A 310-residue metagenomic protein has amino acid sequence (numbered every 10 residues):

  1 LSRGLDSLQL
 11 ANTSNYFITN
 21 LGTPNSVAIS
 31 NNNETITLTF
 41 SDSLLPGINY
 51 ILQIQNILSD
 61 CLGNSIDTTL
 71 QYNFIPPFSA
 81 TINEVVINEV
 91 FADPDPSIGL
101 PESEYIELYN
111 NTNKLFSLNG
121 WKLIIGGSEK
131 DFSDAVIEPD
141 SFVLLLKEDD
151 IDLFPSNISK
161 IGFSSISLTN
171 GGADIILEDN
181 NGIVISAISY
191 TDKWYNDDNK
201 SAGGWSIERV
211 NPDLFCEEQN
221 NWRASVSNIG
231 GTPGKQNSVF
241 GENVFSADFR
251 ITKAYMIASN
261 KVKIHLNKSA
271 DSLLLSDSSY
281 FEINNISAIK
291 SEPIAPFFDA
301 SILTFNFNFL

Functional and structural regions predicted by a protein language model:
L1-L8: Solvent-exposed, low-complexity, repeat-rich "mucin-like" stalks and linkers
L8-E218, S225-I229, F240-S269, L273-F309: Activation on beta-sandwich/Ig-like modules and their edge loops
